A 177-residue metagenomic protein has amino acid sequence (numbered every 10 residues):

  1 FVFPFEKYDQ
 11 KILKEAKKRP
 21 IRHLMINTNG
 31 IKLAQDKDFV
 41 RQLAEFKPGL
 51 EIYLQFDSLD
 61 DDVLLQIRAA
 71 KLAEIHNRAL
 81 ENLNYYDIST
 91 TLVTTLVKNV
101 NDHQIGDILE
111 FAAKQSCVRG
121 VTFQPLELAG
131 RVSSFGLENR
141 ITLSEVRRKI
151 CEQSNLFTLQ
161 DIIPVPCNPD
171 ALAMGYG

Functional and structural regions predicted by a protein language model:
F1: Glycine-rich phosphate-binding "P-loop"
E6-P125: Radical SAM/AdoMet-radical enzyme domain recognition
Y85-G177: Radical SAM enzyme [4Fe-4S]-AdoMet core and its adjacent flexible, acidic and glycine-rich loops/tails across
